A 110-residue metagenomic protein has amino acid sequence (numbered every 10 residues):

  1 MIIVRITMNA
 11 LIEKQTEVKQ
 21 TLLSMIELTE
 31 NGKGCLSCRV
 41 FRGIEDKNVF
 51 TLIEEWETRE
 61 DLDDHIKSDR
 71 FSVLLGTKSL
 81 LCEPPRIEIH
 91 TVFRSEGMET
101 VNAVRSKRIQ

Functional and structural regions predicted by a protein language model:
I2-M8, R39-I66: Short, well-ordered beta-strand segments in beta-rich or mixed alpha/beta enzyme and ligand-binding folds
V4-T7, F71, S106-Q110: N-terminal/domain-start segments enriched in small and hydrophobic, helix-friendly residues, covering either
N9-E17: Short, surface-exposed ligand-recognition loops at beta-strand->loop->(often short) alpha-helix junctions that present
E13, K47, D69: Residue-level signal for short amphipathic helical patches enriched in basic/charged and nearby hydrophobic residues
Q15, T29-E30, V40: A generic structured-segment signal
S24, N31-S37, E55-I89: An amphipathic, aromatic/His-enriched active-site/gating alpha helix that lines ligand/cofactor pockets
V40-N48, G76-Q110: Glycine-rich beta-strand-turn "strand-cap" elements at beta-sheet edges
